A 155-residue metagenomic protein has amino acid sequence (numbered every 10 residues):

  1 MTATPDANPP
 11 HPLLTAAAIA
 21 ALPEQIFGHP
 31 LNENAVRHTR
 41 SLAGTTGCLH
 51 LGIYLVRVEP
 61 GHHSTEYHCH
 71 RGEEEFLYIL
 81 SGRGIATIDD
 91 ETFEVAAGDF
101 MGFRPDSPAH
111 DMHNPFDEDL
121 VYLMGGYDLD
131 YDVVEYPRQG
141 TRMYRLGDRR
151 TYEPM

Functional and structural regions predicted by a protein language model:
M1-H50, V133-M155: A short, N-terminal "cap"/entry segment at the start of jelly-roll beta-barrel domains of the cupin/DSBH fold
V36-S41, Y54-H70, P105: Conserved short histidine dyad/triad with adjacent acidic residue
T46, H62, R71, I88 (+2 more regions): A generic beta-sheet turn/junction motif
C48, E59-H63, R83, D106-P108 (+1 more regions): Short, charged/polar surface micro-motifs in flexible loops or helix N-caps
L55-E59, C69-T87, G125-Y127: Short, conserved beta-strand element in jelly-roll/cupin
F76, R83-I85, T92, A109 (+1 more regions): Structural motif
D90-P105: Short acidic-glycine-tyrosine-enriched beta hairpin
P105-D132: Ligand-binding loop in jelly-roll beta-barrel domains
